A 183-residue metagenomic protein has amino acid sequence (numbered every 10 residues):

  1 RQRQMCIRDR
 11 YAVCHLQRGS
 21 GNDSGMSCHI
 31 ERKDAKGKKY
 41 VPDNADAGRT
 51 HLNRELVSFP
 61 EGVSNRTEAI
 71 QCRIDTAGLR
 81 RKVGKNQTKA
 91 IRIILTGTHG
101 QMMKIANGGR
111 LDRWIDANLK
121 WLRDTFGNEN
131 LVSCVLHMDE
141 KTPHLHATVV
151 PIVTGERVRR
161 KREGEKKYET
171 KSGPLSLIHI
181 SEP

Functional and structural regions predicted by a protein language model:
Q2-I7, H179-P183: Short, small-residue-biased leader/transition segments that mark boundaries at the very start of proteins
R8-V57: Active-site microenvironments that recognize anionic phosphate/pyrophosphate groups
K38-L95: SsDNA-processing nucleotidyl-transfer enzymes
E61-R73, K104-N130: A short, contiguous, amphipathic alpha-helix enriched in charged residues
T76-A77, V83, L122-D124, N128-S133 (+1 more regions): Nucleotide-state sensing region of NTPase/ATPase domains
V83-G84, K104-R113, D124, T142-H144 (+2 more regions): Helical (often loop-to-helix) elements that flank the catalytic cores of nucleotide-handling enzymes
T98: Catalytic phosphate/metal-binding cores of nucleic-acid and nucleotide-processing enzymes, i.e., regions that mediate
V135-T142: A short beta-turn/loop motif at secondary-structure boundaries
